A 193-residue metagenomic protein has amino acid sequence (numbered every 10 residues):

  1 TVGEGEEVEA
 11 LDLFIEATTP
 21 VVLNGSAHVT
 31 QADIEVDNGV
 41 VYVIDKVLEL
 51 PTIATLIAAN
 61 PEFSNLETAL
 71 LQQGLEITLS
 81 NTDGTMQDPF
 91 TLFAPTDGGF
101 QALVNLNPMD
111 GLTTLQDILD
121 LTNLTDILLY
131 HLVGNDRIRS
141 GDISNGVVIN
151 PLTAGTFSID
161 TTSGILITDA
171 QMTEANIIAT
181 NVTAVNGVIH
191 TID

Functional and structural regions predicted by a protein language model:
T1-D193: Mature, structured domains of secreted/extracytosolic soluble proteins
